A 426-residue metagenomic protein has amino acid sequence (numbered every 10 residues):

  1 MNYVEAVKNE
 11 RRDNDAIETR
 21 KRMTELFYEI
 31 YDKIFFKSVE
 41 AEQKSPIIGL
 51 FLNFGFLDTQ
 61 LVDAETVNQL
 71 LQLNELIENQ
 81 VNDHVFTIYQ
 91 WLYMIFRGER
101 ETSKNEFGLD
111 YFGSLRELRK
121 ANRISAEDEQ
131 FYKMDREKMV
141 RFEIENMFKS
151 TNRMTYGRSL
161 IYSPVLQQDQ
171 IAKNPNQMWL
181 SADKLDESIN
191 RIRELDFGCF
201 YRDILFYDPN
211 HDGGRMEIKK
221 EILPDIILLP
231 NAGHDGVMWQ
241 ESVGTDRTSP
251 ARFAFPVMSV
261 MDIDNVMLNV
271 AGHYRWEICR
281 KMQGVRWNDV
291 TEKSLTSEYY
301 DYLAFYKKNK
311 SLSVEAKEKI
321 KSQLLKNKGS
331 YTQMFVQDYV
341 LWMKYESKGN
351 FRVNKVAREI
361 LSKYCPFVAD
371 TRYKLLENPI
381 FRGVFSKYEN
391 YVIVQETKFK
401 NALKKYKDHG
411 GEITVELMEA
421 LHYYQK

Functional and structural regions predicted by a protein language model:
Y3-A16, R20-F27, Y31-S38, E42-R191 (+1 more regions): Active-site-flanking segments in enzyme catalytic domains
